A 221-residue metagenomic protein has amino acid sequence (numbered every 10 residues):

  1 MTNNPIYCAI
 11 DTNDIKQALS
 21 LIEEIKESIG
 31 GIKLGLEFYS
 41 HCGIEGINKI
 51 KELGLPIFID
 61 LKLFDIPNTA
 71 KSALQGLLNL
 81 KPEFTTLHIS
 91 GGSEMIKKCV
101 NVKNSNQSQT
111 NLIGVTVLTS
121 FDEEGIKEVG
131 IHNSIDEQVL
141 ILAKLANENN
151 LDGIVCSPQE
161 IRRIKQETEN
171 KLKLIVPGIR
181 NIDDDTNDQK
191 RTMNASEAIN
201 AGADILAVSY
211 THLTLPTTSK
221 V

Functional and structural regions predicted by a protein language model:
P5-I15, L63-I66, G125-D136, R180-K190: Active-site mouth loops of central-metabolism enzymes
I6-I10, I32-L34, I57-L61, T85-L87 (+4 more regions): Hydrophobic faces of well-ordered beta-strands that scaffold small-molecule active sites in alpha/beta enzyme cores
D11, K33-Y39, D60-I66, E83-G92 (+3 more regions): Catalytic beta/alpha-barrel core
L21-E27, N79, I131-G153, I161 (+1 more regions): Alpha/beta enzyme core
F38-I50, I66-S72, I89-S105, S157-L172: Active-site-adjacent beta->alpha loops and helix N-cap segments on the catalytic face of soluble alpha/beta enzymes
T69-A73, L80-N149, K171, N181-D184: Conserved anion-binding
P158-T168, L172-E197, A201: A C-terminal functional module that forms or caps the active site or interfaces directly with catalytic machinery
T211-T217: Conserved small/polar residues in nucleotide/adenosyl-binding loops
